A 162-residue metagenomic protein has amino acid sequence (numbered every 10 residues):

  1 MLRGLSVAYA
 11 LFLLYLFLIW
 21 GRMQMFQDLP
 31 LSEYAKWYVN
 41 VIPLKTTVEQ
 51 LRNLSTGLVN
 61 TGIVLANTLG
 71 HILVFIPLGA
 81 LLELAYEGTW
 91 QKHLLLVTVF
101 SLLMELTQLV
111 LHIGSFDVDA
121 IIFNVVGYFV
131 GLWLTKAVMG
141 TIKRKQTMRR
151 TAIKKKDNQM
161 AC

Functional and structural regions predicted by a protein language model:
M1-I113, V118, F129-C162: Bulky hydrophobic segments
I122: Conserved acidic-Pro-Pro-aromatic motif
V125-G127: Small-residue-rich transmembrane alpha-helices that serve as helix-helix interface/gating elements in multipass
